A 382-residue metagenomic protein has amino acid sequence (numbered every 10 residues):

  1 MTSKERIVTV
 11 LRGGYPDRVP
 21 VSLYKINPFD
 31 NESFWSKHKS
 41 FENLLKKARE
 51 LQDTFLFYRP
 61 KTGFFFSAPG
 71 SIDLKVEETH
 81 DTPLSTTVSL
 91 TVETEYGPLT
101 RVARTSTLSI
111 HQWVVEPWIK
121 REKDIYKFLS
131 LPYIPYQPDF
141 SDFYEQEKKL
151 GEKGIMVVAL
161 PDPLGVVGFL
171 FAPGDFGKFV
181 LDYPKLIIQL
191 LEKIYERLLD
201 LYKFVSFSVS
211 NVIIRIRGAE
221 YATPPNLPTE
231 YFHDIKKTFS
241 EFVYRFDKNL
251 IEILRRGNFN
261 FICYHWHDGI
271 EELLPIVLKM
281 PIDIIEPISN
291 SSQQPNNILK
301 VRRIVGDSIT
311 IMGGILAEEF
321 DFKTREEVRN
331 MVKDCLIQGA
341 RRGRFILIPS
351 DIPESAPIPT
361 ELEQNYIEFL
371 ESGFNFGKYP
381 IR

Functional and structural regions predicted by a protein language model:
M1-K39, E93, K123-R382: Active-site loop segments of alpha/beta catalytic cores
Y15, R49-L56, L84-T86, E95-Y96: Short, solvent-exposed loop/edge-beta patches enriched in aromatic
Y24-I26, P60-T62, E93-E95, R104: Acidic/polar N-terminal loop/beta-strand segments that form early-domain functional surfaces
N31-I72: Segments that shape or occlude catalytic/ligand-binding pockets
A48-D53, K61-F64, E116-K120, F176 (+2 more regions): A broad, low-specificity signal for short, low-complexity segments enriched in glycine/proline and polar/charged
F55, S89, I155-V157: Ordered hydrophobic segments in well-structured contexts
L74-L131, K153: A contiguous, low-structure linker/loop signature
